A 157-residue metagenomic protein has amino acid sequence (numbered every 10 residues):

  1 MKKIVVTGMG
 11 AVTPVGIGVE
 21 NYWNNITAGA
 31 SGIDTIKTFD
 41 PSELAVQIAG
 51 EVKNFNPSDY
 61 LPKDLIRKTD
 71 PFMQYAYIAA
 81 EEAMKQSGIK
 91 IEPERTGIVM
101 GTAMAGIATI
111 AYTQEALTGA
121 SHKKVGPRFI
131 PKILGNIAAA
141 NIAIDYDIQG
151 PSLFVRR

Functional and structural regions predicted by a protein language model:
M1-S152: Conserved "HGTGT" condensation-loop signature of ketosynthase/thiolase-family condensing enzymes that catalyze
F154-R157: Short beta->alpha junction loops
